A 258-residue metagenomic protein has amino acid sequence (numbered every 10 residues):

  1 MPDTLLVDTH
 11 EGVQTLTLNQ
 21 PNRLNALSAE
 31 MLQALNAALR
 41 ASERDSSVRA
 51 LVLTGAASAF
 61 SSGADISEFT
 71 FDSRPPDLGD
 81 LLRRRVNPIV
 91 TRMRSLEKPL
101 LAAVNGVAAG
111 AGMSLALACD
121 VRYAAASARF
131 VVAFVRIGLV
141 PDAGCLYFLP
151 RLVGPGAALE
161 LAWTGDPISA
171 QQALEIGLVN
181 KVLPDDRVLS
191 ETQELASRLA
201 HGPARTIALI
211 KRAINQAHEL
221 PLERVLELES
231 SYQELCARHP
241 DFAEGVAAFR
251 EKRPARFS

Functional and structural regions predicted by a protein language model:
M1-A56, T91: Conserved CoA-thioester-binding segment of acyl-CoA-metabolizing enzymes
M31-A34, L82-R85, V188, E229: Hydrophobic alpha-helical membrane-association signature
G55-R92, A108, P221: Glycine- (often His-adjacent) and acidic-residue-rich active-site loop that binds/positions the CoA thioester
T91-I207, S230-A247, E251-R253: Crotonase-fold acyl-CoA enzyme core
K211-L220: Short, charged, surface-exposed hinge/linker loops at domain edges that act as mobile lids or interdomain connectors
H218, P254-S258: Short C-terminal tail/terminal secondary-structure segment of NAD(P)H-dependent dehydrogenase/reductase domains
